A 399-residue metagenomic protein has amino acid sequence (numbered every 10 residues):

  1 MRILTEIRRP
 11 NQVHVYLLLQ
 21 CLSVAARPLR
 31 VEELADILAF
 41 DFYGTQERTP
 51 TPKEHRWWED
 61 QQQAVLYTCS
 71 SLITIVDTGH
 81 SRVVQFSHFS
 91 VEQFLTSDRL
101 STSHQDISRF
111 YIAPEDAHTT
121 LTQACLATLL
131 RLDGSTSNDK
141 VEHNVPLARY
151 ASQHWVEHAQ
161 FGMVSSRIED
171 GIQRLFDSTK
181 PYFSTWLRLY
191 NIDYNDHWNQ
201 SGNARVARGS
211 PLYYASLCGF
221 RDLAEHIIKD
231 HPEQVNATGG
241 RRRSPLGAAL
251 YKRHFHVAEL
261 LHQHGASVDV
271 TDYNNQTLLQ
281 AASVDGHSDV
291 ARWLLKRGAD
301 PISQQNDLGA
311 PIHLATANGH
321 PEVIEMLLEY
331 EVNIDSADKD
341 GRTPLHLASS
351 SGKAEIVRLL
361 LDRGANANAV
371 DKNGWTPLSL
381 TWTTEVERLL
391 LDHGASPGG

Functional and structural regions predicted by a protein language model:
M1-A237, S244-Q263: Leucine/isoleucine-rich amphipathic helices and adjacent mixed helix/strand linkers that form non-membrane
G202-L212, A237-P245, T271-T277, Q304-P311 (+2 more regions): Ankyrin-repeat boundary/"N-cap" motif
D222-L223, H256-V257, D289-V290, E322-V323 (+2 more regions): Conserved ankyrin/ankyrin-like repeat signature
H226-Q234, E259-S267, R292-D300, E325-N333 (+2 more regions): Ankyrin repeat domain, specifically the short helix-to-loop turn at the C-terminus of the second helix of each repeat
L250, S283, T316-A317, S349 (+3 more regions): Ser/Thr/Pro-rich low-complexity tandem-repeat tracts
V370-G399: Leucine-rich solenoid repeat scaffolds
